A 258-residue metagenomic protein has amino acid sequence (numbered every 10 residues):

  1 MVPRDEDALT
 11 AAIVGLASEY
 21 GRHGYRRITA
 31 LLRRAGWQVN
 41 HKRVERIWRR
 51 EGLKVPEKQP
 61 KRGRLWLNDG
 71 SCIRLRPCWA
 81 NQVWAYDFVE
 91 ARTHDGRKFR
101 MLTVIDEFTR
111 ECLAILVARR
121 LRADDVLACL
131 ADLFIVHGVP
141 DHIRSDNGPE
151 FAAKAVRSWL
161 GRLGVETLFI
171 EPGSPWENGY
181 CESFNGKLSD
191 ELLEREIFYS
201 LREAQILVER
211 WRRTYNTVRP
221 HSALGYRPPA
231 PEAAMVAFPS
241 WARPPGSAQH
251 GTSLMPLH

Functional and structural regions predicted by a protein language model:
M1-V83, S174, P228-F238: Basic, flexible linker segments flanking DNA-binding modules in nucleic acid-interacting mobile-element proteins
V2-R4, S145-W159, T167-D190, S200-E209 (+1 more regions): RNase H-like two-metal-ion nuclease catalytic core shared by retroviral integrases and related mobile-element nucleases
I13, I28, V44, W48 (+12 more regions): Mobile genetic element proteins and their domesticated derivatives, centered on retroelements and DNA transposons
Q38-I105, E111, D124-C129, V136-P140 (+2 more regions): Mobile-element integrase/transposase regions, centering on the N-terminal DNA-binding/Zn-coordinating module
V55, E166-T167: Hydrophobic beta-strand scaffold residues
R119-A123, D146-N147: Conserved catalytic and ligand/cofactor-coordination microenvironments
L163-V165, G186-H258: C-terminal domain-tail junction helix/linker
